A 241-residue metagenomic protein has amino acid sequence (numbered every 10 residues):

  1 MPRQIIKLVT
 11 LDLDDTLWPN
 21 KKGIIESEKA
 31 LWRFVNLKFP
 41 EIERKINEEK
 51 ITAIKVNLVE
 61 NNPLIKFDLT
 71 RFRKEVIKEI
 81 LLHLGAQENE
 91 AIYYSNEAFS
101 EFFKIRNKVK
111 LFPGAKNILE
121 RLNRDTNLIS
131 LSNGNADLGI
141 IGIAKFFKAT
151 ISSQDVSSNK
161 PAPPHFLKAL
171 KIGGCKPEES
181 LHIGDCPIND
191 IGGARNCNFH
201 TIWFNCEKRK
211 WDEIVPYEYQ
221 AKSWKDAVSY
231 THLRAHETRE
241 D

Functional and structural regions predicted by a protein language model:
R3-P113: N-terminal helical cap/lid subdomain that shapes the substrate entry/recognition surface in HAD-like hydrolases
R3-Q4, R124, G173-K176: Glycine-rich phosphate-binding loop signature in dinucleotide/nucleotide-binding domains
K108, I129-L181, P187-N189, W211-E213: Substrate-recognition "cap/lid" segment bordering the active-site pocket of phosphatases
G114-D125: Catalytic-core regions built around general acid/base machinery
I183-Y219: Acidic, Mg2+-coordinating phosphoryl-transfer loop and its flanking beta/alpha structural elements, shared across
T231-E240: Conserved small/polar residues in nucleotide/adenosyl-binding loops
